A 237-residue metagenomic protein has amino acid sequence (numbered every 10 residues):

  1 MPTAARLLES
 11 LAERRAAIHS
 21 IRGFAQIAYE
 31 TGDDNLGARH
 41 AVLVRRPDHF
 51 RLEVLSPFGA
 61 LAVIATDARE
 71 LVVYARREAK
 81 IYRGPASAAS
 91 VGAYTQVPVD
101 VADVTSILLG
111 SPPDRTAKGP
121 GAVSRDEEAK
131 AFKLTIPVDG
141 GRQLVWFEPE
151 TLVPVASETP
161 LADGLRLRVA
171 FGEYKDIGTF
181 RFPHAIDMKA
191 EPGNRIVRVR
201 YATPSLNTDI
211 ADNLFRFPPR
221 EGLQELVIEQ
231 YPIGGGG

Functional and structural regions predicted by a protein language model:
M1-G37, H49, E229-G237: N-terminal leader/targeting segments and the immediate start of mature chains
P2-R22, P112-T116, P120-E128, T208 (+1 more regions): Transition segment at domain starts
E13-I21, D33-L36, L43-R46, V97 (+3 more regions): Edge/loop elements at the starts and ends of beta-strands within beta-rich repeat scaffolds
Q26-G32, P57-A60, V73-R76, G164 (+2 more regions): Hydrophobic lipid-interacting interfaces of membrane-associated proteins
R45-D103: An acidic-aromatic
V101, S106-D114: Scaffold/interface architecture of coatomer-like assemblies
P120-G222, L226, Y231: Gly/Pro-enriched, hydrophobic low-complexity segments that function as extracytoplasmic propeptides/linkers
